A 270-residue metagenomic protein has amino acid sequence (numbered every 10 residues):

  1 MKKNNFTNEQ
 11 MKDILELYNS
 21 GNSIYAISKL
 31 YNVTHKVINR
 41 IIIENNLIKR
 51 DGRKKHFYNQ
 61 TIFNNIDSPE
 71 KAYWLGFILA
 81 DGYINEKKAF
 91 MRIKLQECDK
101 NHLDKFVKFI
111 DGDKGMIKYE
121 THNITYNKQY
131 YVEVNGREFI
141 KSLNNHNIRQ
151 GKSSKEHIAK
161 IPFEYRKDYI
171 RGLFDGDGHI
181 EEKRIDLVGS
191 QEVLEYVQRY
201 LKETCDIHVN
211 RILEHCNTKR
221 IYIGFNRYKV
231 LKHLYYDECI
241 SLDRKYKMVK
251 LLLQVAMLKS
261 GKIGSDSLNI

Functional and structural regions predicted by a protein language model:
M1-I270: Internal intein/HINT superfamily modules and their associated LAGLIDADG
